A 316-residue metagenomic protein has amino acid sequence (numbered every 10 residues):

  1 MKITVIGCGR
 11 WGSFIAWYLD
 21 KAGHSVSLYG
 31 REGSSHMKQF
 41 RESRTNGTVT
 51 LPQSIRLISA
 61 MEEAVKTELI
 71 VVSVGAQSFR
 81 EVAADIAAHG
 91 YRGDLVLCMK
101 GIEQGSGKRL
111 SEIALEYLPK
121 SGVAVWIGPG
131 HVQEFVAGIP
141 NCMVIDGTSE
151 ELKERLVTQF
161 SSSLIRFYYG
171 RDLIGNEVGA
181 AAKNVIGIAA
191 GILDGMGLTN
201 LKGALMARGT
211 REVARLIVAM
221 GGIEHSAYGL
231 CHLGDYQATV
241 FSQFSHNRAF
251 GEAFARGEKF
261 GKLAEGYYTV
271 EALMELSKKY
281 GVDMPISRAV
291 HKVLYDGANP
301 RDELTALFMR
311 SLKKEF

Functional and structural regions predicted by a protein language model:
M1-S59: NAD(P)+-binding Rossmann beta1-loop-alpha1 motif at the extreme N-terminus of oxidoreductases
V5, L28, L95-L97, V125 (+1 more regions): Structural beta-sheet core signal
I6, R10, F14, S35 (+17 more regions): Conserved active-site and cofactor/substrate-binding residues in soluble primary-metabolism enzymes
L51, I58, E62-G138, L156-T158: Rossmann-like NAD(P)(H) cofactor-binding subdomain of soluble oxidoreductases
V65-T67, A182, L233: Alpha-helix C-terminal capping/helix-to-coil transition sites in glycosyltransferase folds
S78, H89, I113, Y117-S121 (+1 more regions): Internal alpha-helical scaffold of NAD(P)-dependent oxidoreductase catalytic cores
A190-G191, V218-Y228, L233-F316: NAD(P)-dependent Rossmann-like dehydrogenase/reductase catalytic/cofactor-binding core
